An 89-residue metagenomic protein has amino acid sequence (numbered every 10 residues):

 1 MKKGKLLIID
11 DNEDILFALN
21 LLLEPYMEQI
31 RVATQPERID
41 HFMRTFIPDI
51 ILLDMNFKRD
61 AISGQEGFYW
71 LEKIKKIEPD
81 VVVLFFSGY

Functional and structural regions predicted by a protein language model:
M1-L7, E13-D14, E37: Non-catalytic signal-transmission and effector/linker regions of two-component phosphorelay proteins
D10-D11, D54: Acidic di-acidic motifs
N12-V32: Two-component/phosphorelay signaling modules centered on CheY-like receiver
L16, K58-S63: The feature encodes the CheY-like receiver
V32-I50, D54-R59: Acidic, metal-coordinating helix/loop segments flanking the phosphotransfer/catalytic sites of two-component signaling
I47-D49, K75-V82: His-Asp phosphorelay/catalytic-motif detector in bacterial-type signaling
A61-P79: Short amphipathic alpha-helix used as the core "switch/output" element in two-component signaling
